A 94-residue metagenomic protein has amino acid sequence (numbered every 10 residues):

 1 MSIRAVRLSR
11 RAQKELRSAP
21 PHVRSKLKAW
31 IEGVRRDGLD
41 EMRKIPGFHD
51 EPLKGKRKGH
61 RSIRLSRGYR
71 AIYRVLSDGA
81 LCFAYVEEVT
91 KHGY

Functional and structural regions predicted by a protein language model:
M1-I3, Q13-S18, H22-S25, K58-Y94: Enriched for short, Lys/Arg-rich terminal
M1-I3, R7-L8, M42, L53-K54 (+1 more regions): Basic nucleic-acid-binding interfaces
L8-I45: N-terminal first-folded block
R36-I63: A short, surface-exposed loop/turn module that caps and links secondary-structure elements
